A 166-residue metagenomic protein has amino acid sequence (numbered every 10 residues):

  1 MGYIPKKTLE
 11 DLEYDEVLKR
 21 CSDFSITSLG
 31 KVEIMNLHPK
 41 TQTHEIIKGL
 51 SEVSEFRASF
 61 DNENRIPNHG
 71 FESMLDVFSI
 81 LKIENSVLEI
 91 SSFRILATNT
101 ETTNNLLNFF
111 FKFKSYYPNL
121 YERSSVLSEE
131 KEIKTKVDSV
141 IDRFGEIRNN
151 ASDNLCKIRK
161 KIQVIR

Functional and structural regions predicted by a protein language model:
M1-I147, N154: Conserved amphipathic alpha-helical "coupling/scaffold" segments that transmit conformational changes between domains
C156-R166: Extended, Lys/Arg-enriched charged tracts that mediate electrostatic binding to polyanionic substrates
